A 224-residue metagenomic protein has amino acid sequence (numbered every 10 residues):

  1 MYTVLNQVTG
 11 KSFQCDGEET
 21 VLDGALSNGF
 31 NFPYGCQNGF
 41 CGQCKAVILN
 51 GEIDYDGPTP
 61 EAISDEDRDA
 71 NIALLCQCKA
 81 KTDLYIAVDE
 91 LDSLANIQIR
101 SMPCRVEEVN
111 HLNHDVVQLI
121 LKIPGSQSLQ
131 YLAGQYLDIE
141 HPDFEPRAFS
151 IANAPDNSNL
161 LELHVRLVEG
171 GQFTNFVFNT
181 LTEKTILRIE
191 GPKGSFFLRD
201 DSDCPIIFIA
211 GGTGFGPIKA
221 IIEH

Functional and structural regions predicted by a protein language model:
M1-F32: N-terminal pre-ligand scaffold of iron-sulfur
G24-P33, Q43-D92: Iron-sulfur (Fe-S) cluster-binding segments and ferredoxin-like electron-carrier domains, especially [2Fe-2S]
A80, D92, D143-E145, G191-F196: Short, charged beta-turn/beta-strand-edge "cap" motif at the junction between a beta-strand and an adjacent loop
Q98-T185, D203-C204: Ferredoxin-reductase
V165, E169-H224: FNR/FR-type flavoprotein reductase catalytic core
